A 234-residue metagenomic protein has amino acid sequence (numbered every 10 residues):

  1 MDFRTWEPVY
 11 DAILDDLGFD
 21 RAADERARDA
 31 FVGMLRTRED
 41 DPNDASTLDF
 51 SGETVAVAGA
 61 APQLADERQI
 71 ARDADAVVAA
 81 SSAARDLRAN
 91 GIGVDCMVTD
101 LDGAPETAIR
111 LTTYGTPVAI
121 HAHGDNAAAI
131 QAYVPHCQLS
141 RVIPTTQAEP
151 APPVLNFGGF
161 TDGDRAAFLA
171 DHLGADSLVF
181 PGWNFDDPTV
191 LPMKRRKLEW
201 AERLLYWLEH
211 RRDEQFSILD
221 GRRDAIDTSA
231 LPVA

Functional and structural regions predicted by a protein language model:
M1-V55, A65-R68, S177, W183 (+1 more regions): N-terminal donor/sugar-recognition subdomains of glycan-related enzymes, prototypically the membrane-proximal stem
G33-R36, T54-G59, C96-T99, N156-F157: Short, flexible loop segments at the rims of nucleotide/cofactor-binding pockets, characterized by
A58, V78-S81, T99, I120 (+3 more regions): General beta-strand structural signal in soluble alpha/beta enzymes
A61-N90: N-terminal active-site wall of soluble small-molecule enzyme domains
D75, R85-A175: Acidic/Gly/His-enriched mid-domain segments of enzyme catalytic cores or analogous surface patches that mediate
S81-S82, G124, R196: Short beta->alpha linker loops
S82, R165, R203: Short Gly/charged-rich anion-binding patches and loops
